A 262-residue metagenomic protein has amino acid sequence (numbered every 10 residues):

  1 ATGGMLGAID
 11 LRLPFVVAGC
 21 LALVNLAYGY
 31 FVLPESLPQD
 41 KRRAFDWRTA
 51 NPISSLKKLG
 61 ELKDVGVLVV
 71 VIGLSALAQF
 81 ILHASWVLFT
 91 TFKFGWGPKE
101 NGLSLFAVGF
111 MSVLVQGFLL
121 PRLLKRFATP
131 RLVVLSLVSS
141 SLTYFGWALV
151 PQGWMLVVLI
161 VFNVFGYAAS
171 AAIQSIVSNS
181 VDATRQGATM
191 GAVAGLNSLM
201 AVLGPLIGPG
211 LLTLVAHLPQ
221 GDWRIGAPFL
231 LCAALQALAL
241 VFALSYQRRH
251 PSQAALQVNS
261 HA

Functional and structural regions predicted by a protein language model:
G7, V115-T129: Helix-to-loop junctions at the C-terminal end of transmembrane segments in multipass secondary transporters
G7-C20, G210-Q236: A membrane-interface helix-boundary motif in multi-pass transporters
D10, G146-I160: Helix-loop junctions at membrane interfaces in 12-TM secondary transporters
G19, R131-G146: Structural signature of the two symmetry-related core transmembrane helices
L26-V32, L230-A262: Multi-pass alpha-helical transporter architecture, strongest for 12-TM Major Facilitator/SLC carriers used
P34-V71, K93, Q257-A262: Juxtamembrane intracellular "pre-TM" segments in multi-pass secondary transporters
A84-N101: Short amphipathic helix-loop junctions that connect adjacent transmembrane helices in Major Facilitator Superfamily/SLC
A168-D182: Intracellular juxtamembrane helix-capping segments at the cytosolic ends of symmetry-related transmembrane helices
